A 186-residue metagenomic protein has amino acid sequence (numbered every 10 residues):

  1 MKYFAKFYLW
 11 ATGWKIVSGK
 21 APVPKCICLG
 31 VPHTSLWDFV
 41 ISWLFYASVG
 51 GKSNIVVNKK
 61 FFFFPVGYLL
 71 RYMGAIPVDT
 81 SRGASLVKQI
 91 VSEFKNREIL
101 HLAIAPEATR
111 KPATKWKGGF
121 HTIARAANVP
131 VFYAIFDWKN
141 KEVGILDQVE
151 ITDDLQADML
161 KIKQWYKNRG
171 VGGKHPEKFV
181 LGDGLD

Functional and structural regions predicted by a protein language model:
M1, D38, F62, K115-W116: Residue-level preference for nonpolar/small residues embedded in alpha-helices
M1-I27, V40, G67-A75, K88-S92 (+2 more regions): Membrane-anchoring hydrophobic helices of lipid-metabolizing enzymes
A5-K6, W43, F120-H121: Short amphipathic alpha-helical segments and helix-helix/interface helices
A11, G83-D186: Non-catalytic C-terminal accessory region of glycerolipid acyltransferases and related lyso-lipid remodeling enzymes
G13, G50-K52, Y72, I99 (+1 more regions): A generic structural signal for alpha->beta connector loops
S18-R82, W138, V149: Catalytic core of membrane glycerolipid acyltransferases/transacylases, capturing the structured, soluble-facing
